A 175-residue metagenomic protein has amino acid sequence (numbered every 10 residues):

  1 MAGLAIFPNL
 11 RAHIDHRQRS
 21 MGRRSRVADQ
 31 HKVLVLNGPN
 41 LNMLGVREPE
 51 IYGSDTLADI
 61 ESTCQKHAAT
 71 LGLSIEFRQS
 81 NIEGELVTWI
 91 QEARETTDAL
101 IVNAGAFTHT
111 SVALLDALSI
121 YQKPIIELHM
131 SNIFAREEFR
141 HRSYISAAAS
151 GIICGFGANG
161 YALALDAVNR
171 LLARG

Functional and structural regions predicted by a protein language model:
D29-V33: Extreme N-terminal starter segment of soluble prokaryotic enzymes
P39-L41, G105-T108, S131-I133: Short glycine-rich anion-binding loops that position phosphate/pyrophosphate groups of nucleotides and phosphorylated
L44-A58: Glycine- and acidic-residue-enriched helix-capping/strand-helix junction motifs
S74-G84: Short beta->alpha junction loops
A93-L100: Short acidic/histidine-rich motifs immediately flanking catalytic phosphotransfer sites in two-component signaling
S111-Y121: Short Gly/Thr/Asp-enriched flexible loops that form oxyanion-binding sites at enzyme active sites
S119-R136: Short, acidic/small-residue loops that bind anionic groups at enzyme active sites
A135-G175: Short, glycine-/small-residue-rich phosphate/pyrophosphate-handling segment
